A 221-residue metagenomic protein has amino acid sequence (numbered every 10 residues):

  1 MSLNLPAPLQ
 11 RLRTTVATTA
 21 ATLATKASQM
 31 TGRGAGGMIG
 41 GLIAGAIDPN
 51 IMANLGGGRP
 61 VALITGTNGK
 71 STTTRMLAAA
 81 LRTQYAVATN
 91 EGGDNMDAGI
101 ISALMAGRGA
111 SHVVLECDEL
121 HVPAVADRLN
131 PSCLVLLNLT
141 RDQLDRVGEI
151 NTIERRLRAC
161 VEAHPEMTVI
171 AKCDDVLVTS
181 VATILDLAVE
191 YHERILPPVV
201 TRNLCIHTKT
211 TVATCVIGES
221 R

Functional and structural regions predicted by a protein language model:
L3-Y191, N203-T210: Phosphate-binding loop of NTP-binding sites
Y191-H192, T214-V216: Short amphipathic beta-strand/extended segments with alternating polar/hydrophobic composition
P198-V199: Long, charge-dense, solvent-exposed interaction surfaces that engage phosphate-rich ligands
R202-T208, C215, R221: Short cysteine-rich clusters marking metal-coordination/redox-active sites
